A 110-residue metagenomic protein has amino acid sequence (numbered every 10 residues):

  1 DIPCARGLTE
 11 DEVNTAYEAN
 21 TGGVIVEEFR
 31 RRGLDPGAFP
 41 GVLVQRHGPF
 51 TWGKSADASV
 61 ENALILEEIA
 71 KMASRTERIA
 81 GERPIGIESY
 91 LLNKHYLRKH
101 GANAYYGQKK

Functional and structural regions predicted by a protein language model:
D1-K110: Glycine-rich flexible loops
